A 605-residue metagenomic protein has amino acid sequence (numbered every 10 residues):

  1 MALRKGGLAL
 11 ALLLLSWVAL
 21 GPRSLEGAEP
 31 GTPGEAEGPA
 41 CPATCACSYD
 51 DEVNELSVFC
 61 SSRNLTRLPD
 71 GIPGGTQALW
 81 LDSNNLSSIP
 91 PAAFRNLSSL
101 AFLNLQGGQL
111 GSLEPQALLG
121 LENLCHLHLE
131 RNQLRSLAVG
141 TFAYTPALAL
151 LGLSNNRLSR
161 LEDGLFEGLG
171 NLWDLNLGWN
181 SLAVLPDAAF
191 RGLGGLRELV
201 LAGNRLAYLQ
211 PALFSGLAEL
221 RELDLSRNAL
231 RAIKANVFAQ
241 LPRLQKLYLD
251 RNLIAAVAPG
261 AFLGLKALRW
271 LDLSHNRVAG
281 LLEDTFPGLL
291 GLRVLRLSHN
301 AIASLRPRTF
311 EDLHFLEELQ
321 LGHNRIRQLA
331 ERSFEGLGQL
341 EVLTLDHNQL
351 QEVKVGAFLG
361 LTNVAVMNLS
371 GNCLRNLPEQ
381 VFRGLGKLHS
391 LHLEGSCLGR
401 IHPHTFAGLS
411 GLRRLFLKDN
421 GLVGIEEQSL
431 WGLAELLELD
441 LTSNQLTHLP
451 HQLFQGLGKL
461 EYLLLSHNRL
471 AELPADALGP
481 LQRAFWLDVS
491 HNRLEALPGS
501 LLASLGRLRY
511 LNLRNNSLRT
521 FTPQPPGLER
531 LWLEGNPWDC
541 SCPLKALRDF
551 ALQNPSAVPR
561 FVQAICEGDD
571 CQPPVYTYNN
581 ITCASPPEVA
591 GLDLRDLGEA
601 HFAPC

Functional and structural regions predicted by a protein language model:
A2-G6, L10-A43, C47, D51-N54 (+2 more regions): Membrane-proximal C-terminal cap and juxtamembrane stalk of leucine-rich repeat ectodomains
E52, I72-G75, R95-L100, L119-L124 (+19 more regions): Leucine-rich repeat
E52-A101, Q106-Q109: LRR N-terminal entry segment and analogous cap-like coil->beta motifs
R63, N84, L105-G108, L129-N132 (+17 more regions): Consensus "Asn ladder" position of solenoid repeat domains
T66, S87, G111, R135 (+17 more regions): Leucine-rich repeat
R67-G71, I89-R95, L113-L119, V139-A143 (+17 more regions): Recurring C-terminal helix/loop segment of individual leucine-rich repeat
R95-Q210, G216, L230, K234 (+3 more regions): A generic tandem-repeat structural signature
H299, H323, S333, E341-H347 (+1 more regions): Eukaryotic tandem repeat interaction scaffolds
